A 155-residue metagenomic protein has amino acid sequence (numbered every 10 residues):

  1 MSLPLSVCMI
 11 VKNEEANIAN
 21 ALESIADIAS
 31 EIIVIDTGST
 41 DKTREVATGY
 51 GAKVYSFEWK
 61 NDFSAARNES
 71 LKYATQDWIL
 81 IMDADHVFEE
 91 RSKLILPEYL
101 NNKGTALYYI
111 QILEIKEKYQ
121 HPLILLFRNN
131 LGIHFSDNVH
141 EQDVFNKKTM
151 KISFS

Functional and structural regions predicted by a protein language model:
S2-S6: Extreme N-terminal starter segment of soluble prokaryotic enzymes
M9-E31: Short, well-formed alpha-helical segments that are part of the catalytic scaffolds of diverse glycosyltransferases
A16-A19, D41-Y50, R91: Acidic helix N-cap motif at the loop->helix transition within catalytic regions of sugar-transfer enzymes
S24, D36-E45, W59: A conserved acidic beta->alpha catalytic loop
S30, R44-E69, Y73: Conserved donor nucleotide-binding strand/loop of the catalytic core
D36, S56-E58, Q111-L113: Residue-level recognition of beta-strand->loop/alpha-helix junctions
T37, W59, Q76, D83-H86: Short acidic donor-binding/metal-coordinating loop in glycosyltransferase active sites
A65-L71, D77, M82, F88-S155: Catalytic-site signature of metal-activated, phosphate-bearing donor transferases, centered on the GT-A/GT-A-like
